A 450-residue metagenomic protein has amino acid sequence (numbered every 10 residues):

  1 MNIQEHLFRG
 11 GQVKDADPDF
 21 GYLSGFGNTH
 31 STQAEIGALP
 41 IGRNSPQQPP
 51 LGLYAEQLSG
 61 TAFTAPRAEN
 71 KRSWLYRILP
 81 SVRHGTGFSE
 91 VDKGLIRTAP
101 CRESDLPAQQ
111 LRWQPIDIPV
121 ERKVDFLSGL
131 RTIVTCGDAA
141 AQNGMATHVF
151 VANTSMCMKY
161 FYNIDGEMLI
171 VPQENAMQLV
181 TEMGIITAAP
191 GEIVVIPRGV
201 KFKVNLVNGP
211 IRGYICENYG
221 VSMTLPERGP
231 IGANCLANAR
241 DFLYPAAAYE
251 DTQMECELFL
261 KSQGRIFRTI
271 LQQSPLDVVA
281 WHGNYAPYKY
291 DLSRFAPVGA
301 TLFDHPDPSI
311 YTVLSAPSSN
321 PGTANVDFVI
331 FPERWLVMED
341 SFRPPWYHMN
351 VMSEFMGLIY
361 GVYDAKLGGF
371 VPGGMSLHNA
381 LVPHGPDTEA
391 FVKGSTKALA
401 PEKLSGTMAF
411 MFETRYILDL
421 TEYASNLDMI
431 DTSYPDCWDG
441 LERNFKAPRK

Functional and structural regions predicted by a protein language model:
M1-K450: Jelly-roll (double-stranded beta-helix
